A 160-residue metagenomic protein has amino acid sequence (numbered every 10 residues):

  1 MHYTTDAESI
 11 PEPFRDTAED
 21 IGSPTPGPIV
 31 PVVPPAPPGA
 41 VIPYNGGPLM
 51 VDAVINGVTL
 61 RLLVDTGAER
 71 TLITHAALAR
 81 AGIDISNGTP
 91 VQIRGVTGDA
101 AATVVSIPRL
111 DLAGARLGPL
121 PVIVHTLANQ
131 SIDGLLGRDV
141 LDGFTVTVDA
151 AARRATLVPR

Functional and structural regions predicted by a protein language model:
M1-R160: Pepsin/retropepsin-fold aspartyl endopeptidases
